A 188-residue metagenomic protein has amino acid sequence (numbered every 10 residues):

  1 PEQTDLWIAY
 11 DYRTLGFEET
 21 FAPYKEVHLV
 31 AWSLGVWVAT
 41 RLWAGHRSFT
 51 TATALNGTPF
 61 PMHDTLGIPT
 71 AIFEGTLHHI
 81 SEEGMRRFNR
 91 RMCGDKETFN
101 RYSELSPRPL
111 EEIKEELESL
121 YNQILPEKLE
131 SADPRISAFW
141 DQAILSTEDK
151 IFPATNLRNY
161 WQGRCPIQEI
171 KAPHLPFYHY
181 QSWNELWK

Functional and structural regions predicted by a protein language model:
P1-K25: Active-site catalytic motif of lipid deacylating hydrolases and related acyltransferases
V30-A39: Gly/Ala-rich beta-loop-alpha elbow adjacent to hydrolase catalytic centers
G45-H79, E116-Y121, Y180: Flexible "cap/lid" loop of the alpha/beta hydrolase fold
P61-E104: Helix-rich cap/lid subdomain of alpha/beta-hydrolase
R101-E130: Hydrophobic, aromatic-rich cap/lid helix
S137-A138, A143-L145, D149: Short beta-strand/loop motif that positions the catalytic acidic residue of the alpha/beta-hydrolase fold
F139, F152-G163, Q181: Short alpha-helix in the alpha/beta-hydrolase fold that links the catalytic acid
I151, Q168-W187: Catalytic histidine-centered segment of alpha/beta-hydrolase-like enzymes
